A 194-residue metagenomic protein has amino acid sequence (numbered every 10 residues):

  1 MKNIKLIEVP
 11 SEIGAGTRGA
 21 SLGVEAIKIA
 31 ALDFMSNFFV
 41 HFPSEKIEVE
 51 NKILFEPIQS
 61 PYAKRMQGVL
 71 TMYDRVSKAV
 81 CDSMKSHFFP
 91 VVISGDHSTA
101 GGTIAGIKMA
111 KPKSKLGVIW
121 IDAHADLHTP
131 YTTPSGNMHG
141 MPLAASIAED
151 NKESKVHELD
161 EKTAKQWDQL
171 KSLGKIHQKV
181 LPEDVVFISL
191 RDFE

Functional and structural regions predicted by a protein language model:
K2-E194: Conserved alpha-helical scaffold segments that buttress catalytic/binding sites
